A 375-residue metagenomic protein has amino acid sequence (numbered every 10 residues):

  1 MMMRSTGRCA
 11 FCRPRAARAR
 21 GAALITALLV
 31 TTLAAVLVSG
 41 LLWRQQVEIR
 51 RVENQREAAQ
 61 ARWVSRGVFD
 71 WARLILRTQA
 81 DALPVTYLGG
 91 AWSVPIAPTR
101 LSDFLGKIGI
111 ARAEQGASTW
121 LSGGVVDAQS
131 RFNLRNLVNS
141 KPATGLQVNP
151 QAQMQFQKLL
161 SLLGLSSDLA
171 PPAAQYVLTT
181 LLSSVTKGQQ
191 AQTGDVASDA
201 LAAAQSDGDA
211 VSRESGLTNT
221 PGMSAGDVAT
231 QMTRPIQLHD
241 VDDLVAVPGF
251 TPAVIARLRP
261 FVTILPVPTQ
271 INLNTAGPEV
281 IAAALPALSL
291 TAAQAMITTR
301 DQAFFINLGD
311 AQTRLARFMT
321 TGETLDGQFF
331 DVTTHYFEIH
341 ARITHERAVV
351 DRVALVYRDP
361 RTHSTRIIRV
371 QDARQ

Functional and structural regions predicted by a protein language model:
M3-C12, A22-T32, V36-Q375: Compositionally biased linear targeting/interaction segments
A17-R20: Sec/Tat signal peptide C-region and signal peptidase I cleavage site
